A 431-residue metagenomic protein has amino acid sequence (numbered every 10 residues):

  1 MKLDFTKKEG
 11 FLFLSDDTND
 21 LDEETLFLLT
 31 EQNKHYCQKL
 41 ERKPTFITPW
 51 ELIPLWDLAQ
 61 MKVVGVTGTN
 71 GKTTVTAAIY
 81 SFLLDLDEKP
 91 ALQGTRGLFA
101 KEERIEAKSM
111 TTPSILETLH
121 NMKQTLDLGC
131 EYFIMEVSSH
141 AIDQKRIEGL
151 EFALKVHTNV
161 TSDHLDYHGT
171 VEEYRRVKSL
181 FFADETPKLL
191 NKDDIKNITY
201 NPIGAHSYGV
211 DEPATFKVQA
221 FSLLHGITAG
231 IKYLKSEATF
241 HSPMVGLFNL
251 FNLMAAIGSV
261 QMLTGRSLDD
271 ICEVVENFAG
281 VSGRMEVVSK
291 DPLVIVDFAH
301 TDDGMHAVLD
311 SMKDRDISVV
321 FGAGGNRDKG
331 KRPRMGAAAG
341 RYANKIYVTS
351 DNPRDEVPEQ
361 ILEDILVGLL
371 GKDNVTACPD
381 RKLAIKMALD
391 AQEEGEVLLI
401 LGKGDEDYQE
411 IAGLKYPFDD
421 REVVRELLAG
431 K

Functional and structural regions predicted by a protein language model:
M1-L58, A183, A220-F221, V245 (+2 more regions): N-terminal leader/targeting and accessory segments in enzymes
Q32-K34, S139-H140, T161-D163, D194-I195 (+3 more regions): Short glycine-rich anion-binding loops that position phosphate/pyrophosphate groups of nucleotides and phosphorylated
I47, L189-D193, V320-G322, N344-N352: Short internal beta-strands
P49-I53, L189-K192, P202-L223, H241-L247 (+3 more regions): Beta-strand->loop->alpha-helix junctions that form or flank phosphate-binding loops in nucleotide-handling enzymes
W50-K188, K192, K196-A205, V260-L263 (+1 more regions): Phosphate-binding loop of NTP-binding sites
E172-R176, G330-G340, Q360-D364, Y416-D420: Charged helix-capping and loop-helix junction motifs
K235-K345, V367: Nucleotide phosphate-binding/pyrophosphate-handling subdomain across enzymes that bind or process nucleotide phosphates
G336-E394: C-terminal helical cap/extension that packs against the catalytic core of soluble nucleotide-cofactor enzymes
